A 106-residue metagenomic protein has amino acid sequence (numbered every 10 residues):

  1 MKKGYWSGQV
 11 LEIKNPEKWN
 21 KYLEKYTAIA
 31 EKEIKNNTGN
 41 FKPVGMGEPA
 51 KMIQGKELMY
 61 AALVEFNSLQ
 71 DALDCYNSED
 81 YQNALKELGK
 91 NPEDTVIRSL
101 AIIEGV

Functional and structural regions predicted by a protein language model:
M1-Y60, N67-D71, N77, A101-V106: Short S/T/G/P-rich N-terminal loop/turn motif that feeds into the first structured element of a domain
T27-E31, D80-K86, P92: A common structural junction motif
K51-I53, L88-N91: Short proline/glycine-enriched turn/loop segments at secondary-structure junctions
A61-A62, L69-A72, D80, A84-L88: A structural preference for long, well-packed, hydrophobic secondary-structure segments
G89-V106: C-terminal end-helix/capping segment
